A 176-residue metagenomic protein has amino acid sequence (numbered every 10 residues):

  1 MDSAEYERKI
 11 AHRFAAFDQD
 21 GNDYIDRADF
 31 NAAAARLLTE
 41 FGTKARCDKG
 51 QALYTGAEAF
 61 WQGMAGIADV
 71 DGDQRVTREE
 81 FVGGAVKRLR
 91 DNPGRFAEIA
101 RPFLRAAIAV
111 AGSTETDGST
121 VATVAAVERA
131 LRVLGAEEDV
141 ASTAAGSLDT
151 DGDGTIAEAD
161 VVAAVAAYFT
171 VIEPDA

Functional and structural regions predicted by a protein language model:
M1-E5, T55-G56, E98-I99, L134-A136: Short helix-capping and inter-helix turn/linker motifs at the boundaries of alpha-helical repeat units
M1-G50: The feature marks the first
E7-N22, Q51-D73, R101-S119, V140-E158: Primarily EF-hand calcium-binding motifs
I25-A45, V76-D91, V121-G135, A157-V171: Amphipathic regulatory helices of Ca2+-sensor modules
F81, A85, A97-L104: Well-ordered, non-transmembrane segments within structured domains
R90-E98: Solvent-exposed, charged amphipathic helical/linker segments at domain boundaries
